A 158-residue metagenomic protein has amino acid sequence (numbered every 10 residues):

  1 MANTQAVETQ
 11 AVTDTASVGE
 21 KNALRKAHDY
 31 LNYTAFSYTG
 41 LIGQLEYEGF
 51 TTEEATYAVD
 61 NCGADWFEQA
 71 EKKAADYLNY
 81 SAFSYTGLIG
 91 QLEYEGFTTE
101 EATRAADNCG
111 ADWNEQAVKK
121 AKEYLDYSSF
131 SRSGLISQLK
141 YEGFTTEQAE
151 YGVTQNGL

Functional and structural regions predicted by a protein language model:
Q5-L158: An alpha-helical, amphipathic repeat domain used for nucleic-acid recognition, typified by the mTERF helical solenoid
